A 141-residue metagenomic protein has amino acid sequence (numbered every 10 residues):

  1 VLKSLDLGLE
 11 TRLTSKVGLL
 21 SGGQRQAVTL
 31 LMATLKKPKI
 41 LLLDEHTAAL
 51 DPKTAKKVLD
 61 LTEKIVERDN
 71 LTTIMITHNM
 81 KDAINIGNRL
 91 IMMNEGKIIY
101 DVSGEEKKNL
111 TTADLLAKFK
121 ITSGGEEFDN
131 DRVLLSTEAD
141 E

Functional and structural regions predicted by a protein language model:
A33-T34: ABC ATPase C-loop
K37: Conserved catalytic motifs of ABC-family nucleotide-binding domains
L41-D44: Catalytic Walker B motif of ABC-type/P-loop ATPase nucleotide-binding domains
P52-T54: Helix N-cap at the start of a conserved alpha-helix in ABC-type nucleotide-binding domains
K56-D69: Helical segment within the ABC ATPase nucleotide-binding domain
T77-H78: H-loop/switch region of ABC-family ATPase nucleotide-binding domains
K108-E141: ABC ATPase nucleotide-binding domains
